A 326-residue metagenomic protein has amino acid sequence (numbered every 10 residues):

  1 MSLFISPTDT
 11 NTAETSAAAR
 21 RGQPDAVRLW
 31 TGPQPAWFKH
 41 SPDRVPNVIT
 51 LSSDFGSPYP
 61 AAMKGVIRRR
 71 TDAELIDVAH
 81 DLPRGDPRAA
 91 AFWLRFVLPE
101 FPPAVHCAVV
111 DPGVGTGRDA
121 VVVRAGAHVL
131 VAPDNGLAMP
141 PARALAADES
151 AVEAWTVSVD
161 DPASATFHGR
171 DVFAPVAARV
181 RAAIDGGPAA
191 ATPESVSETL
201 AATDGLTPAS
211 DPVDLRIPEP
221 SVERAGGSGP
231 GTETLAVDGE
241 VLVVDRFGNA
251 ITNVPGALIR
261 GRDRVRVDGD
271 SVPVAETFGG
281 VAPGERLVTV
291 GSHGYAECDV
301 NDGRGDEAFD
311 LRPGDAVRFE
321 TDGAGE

Functional and structural regions predicted by a protein language model:
S2, S6, S16, R20-R21: Low-acidity, Ser/Thr- and Arg-rich intrinsically disordered low-complexity segments
W37-A120: N-terminal glycine-/serine-/threonine-rich phosphate-binding loop
A89, P102-P103, C107-A154, D161-D171: Active-site histidine-anchored catalytic micro-motif
V159-N253, L258-G261: Anionic-ligand-binding alpha/beta catalytic cores of soluble enzymes and soluble regulatory domains that recognize
I251-D310: A conserved acidic, glycine/proline-rich C-terminal tail/linker
V300-E326: Generic C-terminus detector
